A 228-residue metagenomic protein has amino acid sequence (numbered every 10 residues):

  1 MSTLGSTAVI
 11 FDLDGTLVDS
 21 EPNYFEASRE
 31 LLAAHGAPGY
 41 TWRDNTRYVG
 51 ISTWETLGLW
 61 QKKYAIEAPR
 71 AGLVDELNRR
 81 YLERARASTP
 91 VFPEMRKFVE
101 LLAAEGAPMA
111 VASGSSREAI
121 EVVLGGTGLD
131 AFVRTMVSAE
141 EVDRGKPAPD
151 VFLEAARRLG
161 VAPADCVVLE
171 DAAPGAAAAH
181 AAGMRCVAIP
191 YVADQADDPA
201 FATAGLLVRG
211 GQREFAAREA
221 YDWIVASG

Functional and structural regions predicted by a protein language model:
M1-T7, E100-A103, S116-G228: Asp-based, Mg2+/Mn2+-dependent phosphohydrolase catalytic module
S2-E105: N-terminal helical cap/lid subdomain that shapes the substrate entry/recognition surface in HAD-like hydrolases
D12, T16, S113, D171: Conserved G/P- and acidic residue-centered "switch" motifs that form tight phosphate/ATP-binding loops in soluble
D19, V111-S113, A188: Hydrophobic residues in well-ordered beta-strands that form the structural core
P22, S113, V122: Conserved catalytic-core motifs of eukaryotic protein kinase domains, centered on the activation segment
P38, P108, R185: Residue-level detector of anion-binding/catalytic polar loops
Y48, A112-G114, L169: Structural motif
V91, A112, R144: Residue-level marker of regulatory loop/turn positions in helix-turn-helix DNA-binding domains and in histidine
